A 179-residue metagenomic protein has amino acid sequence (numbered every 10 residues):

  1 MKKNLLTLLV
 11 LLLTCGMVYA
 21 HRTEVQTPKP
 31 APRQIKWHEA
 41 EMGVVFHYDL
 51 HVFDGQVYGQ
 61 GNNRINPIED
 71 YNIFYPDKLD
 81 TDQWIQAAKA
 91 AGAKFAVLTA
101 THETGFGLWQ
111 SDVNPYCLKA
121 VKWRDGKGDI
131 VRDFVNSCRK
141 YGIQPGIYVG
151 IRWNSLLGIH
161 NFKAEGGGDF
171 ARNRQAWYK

Functional and structural regions predicted by a protein language model:
M1-H21: Bacterial Sec-dependent N-terminal signal peptides
A20-K179: Mature catalytic domains of secreted/periplasmic carbohydrate-active enzymes
